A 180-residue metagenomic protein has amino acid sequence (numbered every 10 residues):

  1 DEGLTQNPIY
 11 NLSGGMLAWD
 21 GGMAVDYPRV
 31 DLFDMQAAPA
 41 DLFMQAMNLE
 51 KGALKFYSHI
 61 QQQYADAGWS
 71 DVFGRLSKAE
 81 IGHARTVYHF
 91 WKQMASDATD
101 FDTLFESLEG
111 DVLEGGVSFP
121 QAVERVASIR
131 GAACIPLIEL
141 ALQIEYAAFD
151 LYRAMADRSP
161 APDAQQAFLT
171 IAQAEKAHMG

Functional and structural regions predicted by a protein language model:
E2-K51: Rhodanese-like catalytic fold shared by cysteine-dependent sulfurtransferases and DSP/PTP-type phosphatases
I9-L12, Q173, A177: A contiguous, mid-protein "functional segment" used to position or interact with cofactors/ions or partner subunits
V25-P28, M94-C134: Carboxylate-rich helix-loop segments that flank metal/cofactor sites and access channels in metalloenzymes
L42-Q63, V72-K78, T86-Y88, A127 (+2 more regions): A structural feature that tracks compact, well-ordered secondary-structure segments with a strong bias toward
D66-A67, A161-P162: Short loop-to-helix capping motifs
T86-W91, H178-G180: Amphipathic alpha-helical coiled-coil segments
